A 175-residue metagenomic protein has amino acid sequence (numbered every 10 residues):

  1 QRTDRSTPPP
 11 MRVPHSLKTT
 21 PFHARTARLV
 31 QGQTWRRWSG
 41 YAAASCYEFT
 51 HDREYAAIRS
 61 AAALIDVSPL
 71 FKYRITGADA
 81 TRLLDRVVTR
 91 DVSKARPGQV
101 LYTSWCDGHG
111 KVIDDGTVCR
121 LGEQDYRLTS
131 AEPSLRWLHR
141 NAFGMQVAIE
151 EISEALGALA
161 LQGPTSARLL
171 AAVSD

Functional and structural regions predicted by a protein language model:
Q1, E48, E54, E132 (+1 more regions): Glutamate identity and glutamate-enriched acidic tracts
R2-C106, K111: Acidic, proline/glycine-enriched N-terminal capping motif
D114-D175: Acidic, low-complexity central loop/insert segments
